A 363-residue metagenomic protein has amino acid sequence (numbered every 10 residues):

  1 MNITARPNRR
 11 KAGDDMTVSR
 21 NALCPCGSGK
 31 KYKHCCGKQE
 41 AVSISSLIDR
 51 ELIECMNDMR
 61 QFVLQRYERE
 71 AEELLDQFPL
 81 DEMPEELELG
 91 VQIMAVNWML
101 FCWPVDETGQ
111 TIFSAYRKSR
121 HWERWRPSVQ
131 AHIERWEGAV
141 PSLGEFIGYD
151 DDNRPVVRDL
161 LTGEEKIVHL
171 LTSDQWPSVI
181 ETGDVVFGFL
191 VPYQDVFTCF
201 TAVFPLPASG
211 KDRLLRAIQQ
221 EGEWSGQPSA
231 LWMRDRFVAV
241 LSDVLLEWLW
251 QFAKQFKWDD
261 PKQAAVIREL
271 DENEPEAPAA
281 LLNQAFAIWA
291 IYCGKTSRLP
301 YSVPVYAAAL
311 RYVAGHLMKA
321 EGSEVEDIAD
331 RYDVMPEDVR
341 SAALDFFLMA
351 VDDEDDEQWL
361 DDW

Functional and structural regions predicted by a protein language model:
D14-K33: Short Cys/His-rich zinc-binding micro-motifs
S43-R124: A structured, charge-rich N-terminal accessory region that forms the first stable segment of a protein and links
S114-S142: Short boundary/loop segments of OB/S1/cold-shock single-stranded nucleic-acid-binding domains
D152-R158: Short aromatic-glycine-enriched beta-strand elements
T172-F189: Short nucleic-acid-contacting surface segments enriched for D/E, G, S/T with interspersed K/R
F189-E221, M233-L241: OB-fold/S1-family single-stranded nucleic acid-binding modules
R216-N273: Long, charge-rich alpha-helical interaction segments
W258-A307, M349-L360: Intrinsic, low-complexity N-terminal interaction/targeting segments
